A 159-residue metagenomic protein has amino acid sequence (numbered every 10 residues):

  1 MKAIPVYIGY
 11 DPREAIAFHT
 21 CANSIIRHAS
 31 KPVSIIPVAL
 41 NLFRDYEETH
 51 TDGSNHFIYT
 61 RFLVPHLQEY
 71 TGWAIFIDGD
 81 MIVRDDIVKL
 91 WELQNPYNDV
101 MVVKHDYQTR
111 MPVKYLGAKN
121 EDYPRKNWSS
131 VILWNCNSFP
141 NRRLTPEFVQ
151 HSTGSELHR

Functional and structural regions predicted by a protein language model:
M1-R159: Glycosyltransferase catalytic domains, chiefly GT-A lineage
